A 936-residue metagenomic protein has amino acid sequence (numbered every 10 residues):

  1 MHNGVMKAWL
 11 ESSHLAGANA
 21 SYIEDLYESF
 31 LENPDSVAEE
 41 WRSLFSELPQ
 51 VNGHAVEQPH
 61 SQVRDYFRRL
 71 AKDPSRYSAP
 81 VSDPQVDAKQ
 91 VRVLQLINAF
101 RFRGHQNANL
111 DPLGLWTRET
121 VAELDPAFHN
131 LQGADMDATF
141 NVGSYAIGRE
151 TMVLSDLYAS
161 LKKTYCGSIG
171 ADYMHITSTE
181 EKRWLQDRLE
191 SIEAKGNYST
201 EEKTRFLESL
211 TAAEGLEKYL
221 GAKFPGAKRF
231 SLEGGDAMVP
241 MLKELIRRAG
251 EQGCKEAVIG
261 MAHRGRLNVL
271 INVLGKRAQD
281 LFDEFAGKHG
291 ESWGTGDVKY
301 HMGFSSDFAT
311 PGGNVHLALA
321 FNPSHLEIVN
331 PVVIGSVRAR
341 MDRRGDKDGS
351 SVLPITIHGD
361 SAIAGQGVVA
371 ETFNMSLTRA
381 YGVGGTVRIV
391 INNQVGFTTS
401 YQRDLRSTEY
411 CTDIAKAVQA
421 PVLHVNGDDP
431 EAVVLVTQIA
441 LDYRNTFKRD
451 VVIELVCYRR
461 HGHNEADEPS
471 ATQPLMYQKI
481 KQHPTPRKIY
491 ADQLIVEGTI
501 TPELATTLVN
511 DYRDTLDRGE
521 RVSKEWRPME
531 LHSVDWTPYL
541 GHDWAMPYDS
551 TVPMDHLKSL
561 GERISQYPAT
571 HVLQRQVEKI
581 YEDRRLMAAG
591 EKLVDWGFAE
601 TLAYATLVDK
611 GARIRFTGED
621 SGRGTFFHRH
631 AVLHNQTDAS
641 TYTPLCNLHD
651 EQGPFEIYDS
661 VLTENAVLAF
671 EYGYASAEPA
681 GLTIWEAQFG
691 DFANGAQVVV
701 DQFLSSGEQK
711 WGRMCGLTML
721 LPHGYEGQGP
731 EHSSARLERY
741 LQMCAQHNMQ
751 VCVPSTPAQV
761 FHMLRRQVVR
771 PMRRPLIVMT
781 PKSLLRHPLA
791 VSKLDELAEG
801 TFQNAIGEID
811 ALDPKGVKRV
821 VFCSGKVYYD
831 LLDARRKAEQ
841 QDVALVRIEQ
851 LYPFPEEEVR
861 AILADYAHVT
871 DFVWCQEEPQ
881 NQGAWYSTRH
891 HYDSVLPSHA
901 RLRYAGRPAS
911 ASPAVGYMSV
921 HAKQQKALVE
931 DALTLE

Functional and structural regions predicted by a protein language model:
K7-L48, H54-A55: Subset of Sec-pathway N-terminal targeting signals
L48-M238, C254: Extended, charge-enriched "interface" segments that sit outside catalytic cores
A88-N98, H105-F140, A227, R449-V451 (+2 more regions): Flexible, glycine-rich loop/tail regions that form catalytic "lids" or insertion modules at the edges of active sites
A194-L216, D283-I334, R338-G345, P644 (+2 more regions): Active-site cores of enzymes that catalyze phosphoryl transfer or operate on phosphate-rich substrates
L220-Q279, Y581, R585, V594-R613 (+1 more regions): Active-site pocket-lining segments that scaffold enzyme catalytic pockets across diverse folds
S231-L242, F321-V333, G365, D429-V433 (+6 more regions): Phosphate/oxyanion-binding active-site loops and adjacent basic polyanion-contact surfaces
K255-Q419, L423, F626-E678: Cofactor-binding active-site loop characterized by glycine-rich and histidine/acidic residues
T398-T408, K416-V452, V456-G462, S470: Conserved phosphate-handling catalytic cores of large alpha/beta enzymes
